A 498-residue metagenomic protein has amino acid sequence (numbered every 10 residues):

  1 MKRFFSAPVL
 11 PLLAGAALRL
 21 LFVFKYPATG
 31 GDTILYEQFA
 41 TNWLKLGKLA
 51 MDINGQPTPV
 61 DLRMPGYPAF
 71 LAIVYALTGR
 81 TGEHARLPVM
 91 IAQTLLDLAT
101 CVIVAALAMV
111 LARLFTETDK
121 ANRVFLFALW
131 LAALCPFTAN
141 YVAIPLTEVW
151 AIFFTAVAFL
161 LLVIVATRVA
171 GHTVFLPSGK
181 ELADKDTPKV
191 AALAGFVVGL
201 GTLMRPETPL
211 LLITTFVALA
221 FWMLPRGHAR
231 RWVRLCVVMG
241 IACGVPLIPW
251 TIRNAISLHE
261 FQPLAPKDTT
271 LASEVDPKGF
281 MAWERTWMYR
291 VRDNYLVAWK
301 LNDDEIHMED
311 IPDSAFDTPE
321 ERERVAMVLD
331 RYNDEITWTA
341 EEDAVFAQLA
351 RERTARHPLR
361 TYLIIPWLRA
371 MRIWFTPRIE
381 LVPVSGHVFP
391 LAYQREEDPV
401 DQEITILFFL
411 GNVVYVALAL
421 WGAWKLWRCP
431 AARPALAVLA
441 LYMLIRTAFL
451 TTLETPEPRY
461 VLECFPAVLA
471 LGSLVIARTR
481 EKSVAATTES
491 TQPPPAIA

Functional and structural regions predicted by a protein language model:
F5-P11, E83, V102-L134, I152-F153 (+2 more regions): Transmembrane-helix signature of polytopic, membrane-embedded enzymes that assemble or transfer cell-envelope glycans
L12, P65, A69, G79-V102 (+4 more regions): Loop-to-helix entry region of an early transmembrane alpha helix in multi-pass inner-membrane enzymes
A16, A128-W130, V190-R205, A242-P246: Membrane-interface alpha helices of multi-pass inner-membrane proteins
F24-I34, K45-A72, H84, R353: Membrane-proximal lumenal/periplasmic loop motifs of glycosylation machinery
G31-I34, L62, P88-L96, F127-L162 (+4 more regions): Multi-pass, polyprenyl lipid-linked donor-dependent membrane glycosyltransferases
H84-L96, E335-I336, F346, E352-L439: Membrane-interface anchor segments at the N-terminal boundary of transmembrane helices in multi-pass membrane enzymes
P88-E117, V157, L161, A417-W421: Transmembrane-helix motifs of polytopic, lipid-linked glycan transferases
P263-S385: Membrane-proximal stem/loop segments at transmembrane-domain junctions that anchor or position
